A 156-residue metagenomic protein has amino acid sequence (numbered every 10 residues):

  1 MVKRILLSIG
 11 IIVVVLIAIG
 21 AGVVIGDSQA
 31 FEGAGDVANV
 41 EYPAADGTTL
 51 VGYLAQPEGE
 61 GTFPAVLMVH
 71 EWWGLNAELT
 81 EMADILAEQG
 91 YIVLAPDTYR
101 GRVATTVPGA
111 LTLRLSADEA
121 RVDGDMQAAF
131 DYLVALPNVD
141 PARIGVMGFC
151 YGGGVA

Functional and structural regions predicted by a protein language model:
M1-V2, T98: Intrinsically disordered, low-complexity sequence elements enriched in Ser/Thr/Gly/Pro
V2-P43, L50-Y53: An N-terminal hydrophobic leader/cap segment in hydrolases
K3-R4, V13, G47, N76 (+2 more regions): Generic N-terminal initiation segments characterized by hydrophobic and/or small/turn-forming residues
V13, Q29-A30, A129-Y132, F149: A broad, low-specificity signal for short, low-complexity segments enriched in glycine/proline and polar/charged
V23-Q29, Q127, I144-M147: Short, compositionally biased "basic patch" segments
N39-V139: Serine-hydrolase catalytic machinery in alpha/beta-hydrolase-like enzymes
P137-F149: Alpha/beta-hydrolase fold nucleophile elbow
G148-G152, A156: Gly/Ala-rich beta-loop-alpha elbow adjacent to hydrolase catalytic centers
